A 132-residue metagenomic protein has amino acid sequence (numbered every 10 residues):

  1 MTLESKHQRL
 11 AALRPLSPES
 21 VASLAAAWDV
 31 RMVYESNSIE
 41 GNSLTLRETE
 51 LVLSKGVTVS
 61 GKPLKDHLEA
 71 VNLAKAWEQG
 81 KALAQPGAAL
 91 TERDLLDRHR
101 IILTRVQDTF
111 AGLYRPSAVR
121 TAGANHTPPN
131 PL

Functional and structural regions predicted by a protein language model:
M1-L132: FIC/Doc superfamily catalytic core
